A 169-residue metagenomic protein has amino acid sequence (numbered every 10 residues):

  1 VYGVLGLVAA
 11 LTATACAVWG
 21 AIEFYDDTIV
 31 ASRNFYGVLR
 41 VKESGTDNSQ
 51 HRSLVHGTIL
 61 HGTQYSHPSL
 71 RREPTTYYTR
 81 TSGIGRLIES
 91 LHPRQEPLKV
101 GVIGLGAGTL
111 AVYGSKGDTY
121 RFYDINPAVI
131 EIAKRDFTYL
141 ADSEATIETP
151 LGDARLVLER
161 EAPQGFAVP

Functional and structural regions predicted by a protein language model:
Y2-L158: Class I S-adenosylmethionine
E159-P169: A short acidic, Gly/Pro-enriched loop at the edge of an enzyme's catalytic core that lines a small-molecule cofactor
